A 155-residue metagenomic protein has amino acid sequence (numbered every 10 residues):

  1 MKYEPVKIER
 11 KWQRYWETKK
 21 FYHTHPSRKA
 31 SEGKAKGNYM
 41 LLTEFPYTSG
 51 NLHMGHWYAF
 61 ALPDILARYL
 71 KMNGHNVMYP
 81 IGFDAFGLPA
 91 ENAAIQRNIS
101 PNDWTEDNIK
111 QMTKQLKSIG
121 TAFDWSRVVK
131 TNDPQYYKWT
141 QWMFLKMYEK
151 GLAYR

Functional and structural regions predicted by a protein language model:
M1-K29, G33-R155: N-terminal, positively charged nucleic-acid-binding surface of large information/translation enzymes
